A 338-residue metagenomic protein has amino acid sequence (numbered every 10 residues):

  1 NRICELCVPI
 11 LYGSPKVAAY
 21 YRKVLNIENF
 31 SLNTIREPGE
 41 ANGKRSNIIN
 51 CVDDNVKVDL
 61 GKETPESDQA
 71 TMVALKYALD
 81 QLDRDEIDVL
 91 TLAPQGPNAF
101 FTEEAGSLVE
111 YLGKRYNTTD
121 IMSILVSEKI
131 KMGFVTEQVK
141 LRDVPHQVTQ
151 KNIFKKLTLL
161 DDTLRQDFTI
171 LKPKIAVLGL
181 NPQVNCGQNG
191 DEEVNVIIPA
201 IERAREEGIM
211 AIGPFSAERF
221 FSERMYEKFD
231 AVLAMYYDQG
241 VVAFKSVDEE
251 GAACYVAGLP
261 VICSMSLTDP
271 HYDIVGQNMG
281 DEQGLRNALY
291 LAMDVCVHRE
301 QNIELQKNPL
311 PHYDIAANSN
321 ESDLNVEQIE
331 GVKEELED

Functional and structural regions predicted by a protein language model:
N1-D338: Anion-binding alpha/beta catalytic cores of soluble intermediary-metabolism enzymes, centered on
